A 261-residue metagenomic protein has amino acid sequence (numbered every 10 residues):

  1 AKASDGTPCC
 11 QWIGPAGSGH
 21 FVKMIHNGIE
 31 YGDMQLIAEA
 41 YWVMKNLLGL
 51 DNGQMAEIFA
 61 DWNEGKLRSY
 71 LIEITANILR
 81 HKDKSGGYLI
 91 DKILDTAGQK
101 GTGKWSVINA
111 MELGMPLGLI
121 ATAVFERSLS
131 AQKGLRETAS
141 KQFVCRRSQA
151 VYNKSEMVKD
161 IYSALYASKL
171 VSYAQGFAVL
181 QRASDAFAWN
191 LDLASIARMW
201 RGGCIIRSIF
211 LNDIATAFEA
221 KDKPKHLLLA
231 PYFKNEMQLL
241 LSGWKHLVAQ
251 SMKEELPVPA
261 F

Functional and structural regions predicted by a protein language model:
A1-F261: NAD(P)-dependent dehydrogenase/reductase Rossmann-like domain
